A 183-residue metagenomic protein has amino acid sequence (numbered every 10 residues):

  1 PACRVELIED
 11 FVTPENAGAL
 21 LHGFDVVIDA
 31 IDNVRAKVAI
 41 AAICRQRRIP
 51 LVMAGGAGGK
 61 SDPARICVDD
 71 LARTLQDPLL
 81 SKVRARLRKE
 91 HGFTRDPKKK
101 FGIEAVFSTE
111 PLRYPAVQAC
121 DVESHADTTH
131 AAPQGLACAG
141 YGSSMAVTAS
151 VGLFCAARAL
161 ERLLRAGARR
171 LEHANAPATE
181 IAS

Functional and structural regions predicted by a protein language model:
P1-S183: Adenine nucleotide-associated cytosolic modules
